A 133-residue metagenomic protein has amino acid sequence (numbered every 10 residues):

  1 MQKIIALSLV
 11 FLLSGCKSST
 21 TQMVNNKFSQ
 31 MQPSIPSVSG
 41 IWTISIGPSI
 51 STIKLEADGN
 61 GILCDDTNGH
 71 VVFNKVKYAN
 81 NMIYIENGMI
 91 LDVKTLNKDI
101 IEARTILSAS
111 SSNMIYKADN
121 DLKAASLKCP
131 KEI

Functional and structural regions predicted by a protein language model:
M1-I4: Positively charged n-region of N-terminal signal peptides that target proteins for export
A6-V10: Hydrophobic helical h-region of N-terminal Sec-dependent signal peptides in bacterial secretory/periplasmic proteins
L13-G15: C-terminal motif of bacterial Sec signal peptides marking the signal peptidase cleavage site
K17, L63-D65, K128-P130: Sequence contexts marking disulfide-bonded cysteines in secreted/extracellular proteins
T20-F28, S45, Y84-I133: Beta-sheet ligand-binding and adhesion/scaffold domains
M23-S51: Tryptophan-anchored aromatic micro-motifs
I44-Y84, G88-I90: N-terminal glycine/threonine-rich, aromatic-flanked beta-hairpin/loop signature
